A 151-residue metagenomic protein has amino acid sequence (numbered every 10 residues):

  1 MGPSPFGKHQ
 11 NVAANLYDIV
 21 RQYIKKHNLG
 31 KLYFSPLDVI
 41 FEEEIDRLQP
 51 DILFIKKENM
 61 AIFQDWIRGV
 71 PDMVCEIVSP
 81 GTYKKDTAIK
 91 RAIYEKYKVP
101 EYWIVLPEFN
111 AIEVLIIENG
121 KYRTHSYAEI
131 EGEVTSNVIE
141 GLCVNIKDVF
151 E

Functional and structural regions predicted by a protein language model:
M1-E151: Gly/Pro/Ser/Thr-rich low-complexity, intrinsically disordered segments predominantly at protein N-termini
